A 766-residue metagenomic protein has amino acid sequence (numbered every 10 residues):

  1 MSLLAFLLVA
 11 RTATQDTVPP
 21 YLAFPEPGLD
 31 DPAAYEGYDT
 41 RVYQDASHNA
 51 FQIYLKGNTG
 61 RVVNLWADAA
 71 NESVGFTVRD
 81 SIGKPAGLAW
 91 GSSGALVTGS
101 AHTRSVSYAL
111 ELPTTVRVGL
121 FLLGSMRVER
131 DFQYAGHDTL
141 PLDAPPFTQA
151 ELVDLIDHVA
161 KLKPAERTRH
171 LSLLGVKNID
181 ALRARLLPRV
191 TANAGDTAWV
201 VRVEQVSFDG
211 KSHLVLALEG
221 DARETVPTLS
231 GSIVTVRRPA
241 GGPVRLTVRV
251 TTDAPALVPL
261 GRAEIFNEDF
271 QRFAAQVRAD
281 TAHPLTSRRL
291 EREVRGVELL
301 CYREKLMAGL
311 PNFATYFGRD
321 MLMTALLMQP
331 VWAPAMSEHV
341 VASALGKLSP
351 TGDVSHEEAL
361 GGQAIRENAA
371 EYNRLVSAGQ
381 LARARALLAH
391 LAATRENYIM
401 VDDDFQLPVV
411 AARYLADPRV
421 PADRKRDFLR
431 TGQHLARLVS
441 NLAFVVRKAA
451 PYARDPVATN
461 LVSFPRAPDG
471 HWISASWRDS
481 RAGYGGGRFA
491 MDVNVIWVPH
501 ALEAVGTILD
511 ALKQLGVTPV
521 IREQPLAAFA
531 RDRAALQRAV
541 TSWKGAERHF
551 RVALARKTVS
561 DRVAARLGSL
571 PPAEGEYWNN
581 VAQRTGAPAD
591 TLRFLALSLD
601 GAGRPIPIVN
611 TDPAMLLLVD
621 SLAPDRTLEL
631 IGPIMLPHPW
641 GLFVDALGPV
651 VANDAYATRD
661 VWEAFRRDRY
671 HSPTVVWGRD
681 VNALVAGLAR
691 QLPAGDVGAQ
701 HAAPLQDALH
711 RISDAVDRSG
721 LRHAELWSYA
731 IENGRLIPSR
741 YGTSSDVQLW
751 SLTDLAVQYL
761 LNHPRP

Functional and structural regions predicted by a protein language model:
L4-S287, R303-M321, L326-E338, G346 (+11 more regions): Terminal accessory carbohydrate-recognition/targeting modules of carbohydrate-active enzymes
T40, F313, E371-Y414, R593-S598 (+2 more regions): C-terminal capping/lid segments that line or modulate ligand- or cofactor-binding pockets
L88-W90, V97, H102-R130, Y134-G136 (+8 more regions): Hydrophobic, aliphatic-enriched repeat segments that assemble into extended interaction scaffolds in large eukaryotic
T225-G231, E298-G309, L388-H390, W477-G483 (+1 more regions): Short linear interaction motifs
D253, A263-D269, W332-P350, R413-A416 (+4 more regions): Amphipathic alpha-helical scaffolding segments
R288-M307, R584-A602: Solvent-exposed, flexible loop/coil segments flanking beta-strands in beta-rich domains
A314-D455, L502, V675-G695, L709: Aromatic-rich carbohydrate-recognition surfaces in CAZymes
G352, R366-A370, R395-D402, D423-A504 (+1 more regions): Extended ligand-binding clefts on enzyme/binding-domain cores
